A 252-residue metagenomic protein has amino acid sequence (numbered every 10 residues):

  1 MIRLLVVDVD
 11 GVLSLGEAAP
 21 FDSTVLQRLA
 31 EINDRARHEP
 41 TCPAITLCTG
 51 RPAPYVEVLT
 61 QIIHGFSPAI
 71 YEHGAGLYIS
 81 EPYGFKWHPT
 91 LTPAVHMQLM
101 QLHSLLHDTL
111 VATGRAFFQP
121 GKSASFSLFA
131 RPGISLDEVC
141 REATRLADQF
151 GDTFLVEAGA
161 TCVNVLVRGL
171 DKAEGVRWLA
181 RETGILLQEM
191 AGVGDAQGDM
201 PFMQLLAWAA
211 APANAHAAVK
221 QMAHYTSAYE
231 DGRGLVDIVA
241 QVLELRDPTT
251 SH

Functional and structural regions predicted by a protein language model:
I2-A19, L47, M203: Asp-based phosphoryl-transfer active-site loop
R3-L5, S67, M190: The start of beta-strands in P-loop NTPase/AAA+ ATPase cores
A18-A19, V58-Q61, P82-Y83, C140 (+3 more regions): Short amphipathic alpha-helical segments
V25-F118: Active-site phosphate-binding/coordination module
T46, I70, A191-V193, A210 (+1 more regions): Hydrophobic/aromatic beta-strand patches that form the interior of the parallel beta-sheet core in alpha/beta enzyme
P54-V58, G175, P201-F202, A218-Q221 (+1 more regions): Phosphate- and divalent-cation-binding pockets in alpha/beta enzyme and binding domains that engage nucleotide-derived
L105-L205, N214: Conserved acidic, metal-coordinating active-site core of Asp-based, Mg2+-dependent phosphoryl-transfer enzymes
L205, A209-H252: Asp-based, Mg2+/Mn2+-dependent phosphohydrolase catalytic module
